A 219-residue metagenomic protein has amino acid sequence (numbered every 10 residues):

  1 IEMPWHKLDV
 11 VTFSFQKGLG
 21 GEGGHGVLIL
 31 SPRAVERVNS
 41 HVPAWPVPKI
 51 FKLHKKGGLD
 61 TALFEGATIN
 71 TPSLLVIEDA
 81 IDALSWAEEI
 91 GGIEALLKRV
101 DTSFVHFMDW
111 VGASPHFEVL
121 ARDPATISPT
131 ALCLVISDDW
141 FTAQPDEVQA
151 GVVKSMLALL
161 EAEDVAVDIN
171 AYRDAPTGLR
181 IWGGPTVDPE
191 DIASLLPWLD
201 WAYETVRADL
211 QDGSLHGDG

Functional and structural regions predicted by a protein language model:
I1: Glycine-rich, mobile lid/loop segments that gate access to catalytic sites or pores
P4-Q16: Conserved active-site segment immediately N-terminal to the catalytic lysine that forms the internal aldimine
H6-L8, G21-G23, I127, P176: Short, solvent-exposed loop/turn segments at the edges of secondary structure
V10, H25-I29, A131-C133: Conserved hydrophobic/aromatic beta-strand scaffold that supports enzyme active sites
Q16-W110, D123: Active-site C-terminal subdomain of aminotransferase-like
G92-R99, D109, H116-D123, D168-R173 (+1 more regions): Flexible, glycine/charged-enriched surface loops at secondary-structure junctions
G112-P197: Conserved C-terminal alpha-helix-loop-beta "cap" of PLP-dependent enzymes that closes/shapes the active-site mouth
V187-G219: Structural signal for terminal/edge beta-strands and the immediately following C-terminal loop/tail that closes
